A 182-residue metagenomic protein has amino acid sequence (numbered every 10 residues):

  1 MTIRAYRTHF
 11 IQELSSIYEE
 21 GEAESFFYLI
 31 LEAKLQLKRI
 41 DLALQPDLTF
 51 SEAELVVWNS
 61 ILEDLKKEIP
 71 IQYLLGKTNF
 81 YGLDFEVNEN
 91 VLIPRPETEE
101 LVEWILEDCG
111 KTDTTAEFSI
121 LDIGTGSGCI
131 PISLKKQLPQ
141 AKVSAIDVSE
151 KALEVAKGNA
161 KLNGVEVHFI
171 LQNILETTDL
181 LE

Functional and structural regions predicted by a protein language model:
M1-L75: N-terminal auxiliary segments of SAM/dcSAM-dependent transferases
L55-L138, I146-G158, L171, T177: SAM-dependent Rossmann-like transferase core, predominantly class I methyltransferases with a strong bias toward
S119, K142, E166: Residues at the starts of beta-strands that form the adenosine-phosphate
G164-I174: Conserved SAM-binding strand-loop segment of SAM-dependent methyltransferases
D179-E182: A short acidic, Gly/Pro-enriched loop at the edge of an enzyme's catalytic core that lines a small-molecule cofactor
